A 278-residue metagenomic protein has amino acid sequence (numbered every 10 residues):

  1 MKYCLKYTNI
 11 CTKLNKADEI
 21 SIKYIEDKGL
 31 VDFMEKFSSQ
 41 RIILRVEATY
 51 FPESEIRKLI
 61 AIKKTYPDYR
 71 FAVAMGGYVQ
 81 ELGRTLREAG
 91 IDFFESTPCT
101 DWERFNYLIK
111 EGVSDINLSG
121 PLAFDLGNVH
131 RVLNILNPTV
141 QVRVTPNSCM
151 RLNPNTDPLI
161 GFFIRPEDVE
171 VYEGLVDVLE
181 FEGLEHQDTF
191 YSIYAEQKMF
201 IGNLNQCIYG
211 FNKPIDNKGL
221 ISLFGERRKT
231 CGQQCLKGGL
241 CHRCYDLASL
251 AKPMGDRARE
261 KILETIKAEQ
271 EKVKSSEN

Functional and structural regions predicted by a protein language model:
M1-N278: Active-site pocket-lining/capping segments in soluble small-molecule metabolic enzymes
